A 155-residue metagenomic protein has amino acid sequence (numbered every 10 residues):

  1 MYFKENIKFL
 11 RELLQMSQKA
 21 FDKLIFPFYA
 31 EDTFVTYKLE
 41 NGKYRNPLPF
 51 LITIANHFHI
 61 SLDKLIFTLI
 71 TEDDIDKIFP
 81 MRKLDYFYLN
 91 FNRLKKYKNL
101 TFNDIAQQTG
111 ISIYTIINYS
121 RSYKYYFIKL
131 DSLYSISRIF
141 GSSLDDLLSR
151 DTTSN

Functional and structural regions predicted by a protein language model:
M1-L14, E72-L100: A short, Lys/Arg-rich alpha-helix, primarily the initiator
I7, Q18, L51, F102 (+1 more regions): Helix-turn-helix DNA-binding elements, focusing on the entry/boundary residues of the two helices that contact DNA
R11, D22, F26, A55 (+3 more regions): The alpha-helix within a helix-turn-helix
Q15-K38, N99-N118: Short alpha-helical DNA-recognition segment
I25, E40, F50, F58 (+3 more regions): DNA major-groove recognition helix of helix-turn-helix
E31-N41, N46-P47, N118-S122, K129: A cross-kingdom feature marking solvent-exposed beta-strand/loop segments within repeated, beta-rich binding/scaffold
P49-K64, K129-D146: DNA major-groove recognition helix of helix-turn-helix/homeodomain DNA-binding modules
K64-P80, D146-N155: Short amphipathic recognition helices of helix-turn-helix/homeodomain-type DNA-binding modules
